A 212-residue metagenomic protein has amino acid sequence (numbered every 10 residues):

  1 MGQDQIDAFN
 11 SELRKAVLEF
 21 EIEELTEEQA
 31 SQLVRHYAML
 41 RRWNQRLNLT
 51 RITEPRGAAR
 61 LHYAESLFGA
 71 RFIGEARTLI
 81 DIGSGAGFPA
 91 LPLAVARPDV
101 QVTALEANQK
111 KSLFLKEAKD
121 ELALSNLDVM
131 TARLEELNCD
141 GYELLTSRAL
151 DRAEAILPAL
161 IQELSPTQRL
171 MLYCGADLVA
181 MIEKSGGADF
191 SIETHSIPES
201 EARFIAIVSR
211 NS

Functional and structural regions predicted by a protein language model:
M1-A76, I80, K110-K111, E117-S125: Class I SAM-dependent transferase core
S66, L91-A94: Hydrophobic alpha-helical segments in the ANL/AMP-binding
G83-A86: Class I SAM-dependent methyltransferase "Motif I" SAM/SAH-binding loop
A90, R97-T103, A107-S212: S-adenosylmethionine
